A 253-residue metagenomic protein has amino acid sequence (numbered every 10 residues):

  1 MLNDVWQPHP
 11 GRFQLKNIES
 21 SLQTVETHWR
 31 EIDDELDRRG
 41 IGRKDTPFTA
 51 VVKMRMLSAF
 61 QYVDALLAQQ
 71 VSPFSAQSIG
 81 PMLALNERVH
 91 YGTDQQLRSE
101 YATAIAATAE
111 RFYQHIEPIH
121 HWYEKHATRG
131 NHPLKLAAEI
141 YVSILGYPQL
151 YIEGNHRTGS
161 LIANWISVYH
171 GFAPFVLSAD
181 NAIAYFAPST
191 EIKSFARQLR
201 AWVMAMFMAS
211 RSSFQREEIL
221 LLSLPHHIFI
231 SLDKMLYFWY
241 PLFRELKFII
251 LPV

Functional and structural regions predicted by a protein language model:
M1-V253: FIC/Doc superfamily catalytic core
